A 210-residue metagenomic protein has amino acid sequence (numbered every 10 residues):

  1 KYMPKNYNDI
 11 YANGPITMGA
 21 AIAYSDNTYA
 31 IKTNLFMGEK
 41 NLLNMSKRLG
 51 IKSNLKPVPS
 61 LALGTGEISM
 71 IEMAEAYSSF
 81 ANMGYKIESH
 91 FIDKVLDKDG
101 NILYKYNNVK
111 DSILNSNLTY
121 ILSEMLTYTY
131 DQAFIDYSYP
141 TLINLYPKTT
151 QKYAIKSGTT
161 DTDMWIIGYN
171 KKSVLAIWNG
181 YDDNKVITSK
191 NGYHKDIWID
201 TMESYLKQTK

Functional and structural regions predicted by a protein language model:
K1-L42, V58, K86, K98-Y128: Conserved catalytic neighborhood of penicillin-recognizing serine enzymes
Y2-I10, G38-Y77, G84: Mid-domain, small-residue-enriched loop/turn segments at the edges of structured enzyme/sensor domains
Y11-S25, L63-S69, D136-T149: Charged, low-complexity, helix/coiled-coil-prone segments
D26-N27, I51, D182: A broad detector of the eukaryotic-type serine/threonine protein kinase catalytic domain
K32-T33, L63, I155-K156: Thr-Gly-centered strand-to-loop micro-motif
S69-E72, S79-K210: A penicillin-recognizing enzyme superfamily signal
